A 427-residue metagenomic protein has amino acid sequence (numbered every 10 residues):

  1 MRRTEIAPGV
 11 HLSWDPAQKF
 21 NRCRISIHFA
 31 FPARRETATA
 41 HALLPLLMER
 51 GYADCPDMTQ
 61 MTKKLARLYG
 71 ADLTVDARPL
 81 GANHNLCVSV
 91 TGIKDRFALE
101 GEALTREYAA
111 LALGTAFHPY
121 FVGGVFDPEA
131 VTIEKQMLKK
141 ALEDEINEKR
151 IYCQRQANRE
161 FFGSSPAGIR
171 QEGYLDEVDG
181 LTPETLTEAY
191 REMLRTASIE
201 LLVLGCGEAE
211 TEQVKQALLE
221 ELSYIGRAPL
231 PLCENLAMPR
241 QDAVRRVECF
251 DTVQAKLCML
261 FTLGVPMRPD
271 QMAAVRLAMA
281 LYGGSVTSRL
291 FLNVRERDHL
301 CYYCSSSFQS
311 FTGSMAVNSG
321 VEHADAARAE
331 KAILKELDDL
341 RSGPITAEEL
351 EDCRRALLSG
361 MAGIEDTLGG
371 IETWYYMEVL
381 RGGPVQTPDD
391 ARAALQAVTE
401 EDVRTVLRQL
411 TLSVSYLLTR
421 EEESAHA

Functional and structural regions predicted by a protein language model:
M1-G9: Short, Gly/Pro- and small/polar-rich lid/capping loops
S13-D15, N21-H41, M58-G114, M137 (+8 more regions): M16 family metallopeptidases and their MPP-like homologs
A42-E49: Active-site SXXK
G51-D54, R96-L99, H118-D127: Short, polar/flexible loop-turn hinges at active-site or ligand-entry regions and domain interfaces
A167, Q171-E177, E192-P266, S424-A427: An aromatic/glycine/proline-enriched structural segment found at the starts of mature extracellular/organellar domains
C233-A237, A273, F291-L292: Phosphate-proximal small/polar/acidic motifs at interfaces that engage nucleotide phosphates, polyphosphates
T252-K256, G264-M267, M272-G284: A conserved active-site cap/scaffold subdomain adjacent to cofactor or substrate pockets
